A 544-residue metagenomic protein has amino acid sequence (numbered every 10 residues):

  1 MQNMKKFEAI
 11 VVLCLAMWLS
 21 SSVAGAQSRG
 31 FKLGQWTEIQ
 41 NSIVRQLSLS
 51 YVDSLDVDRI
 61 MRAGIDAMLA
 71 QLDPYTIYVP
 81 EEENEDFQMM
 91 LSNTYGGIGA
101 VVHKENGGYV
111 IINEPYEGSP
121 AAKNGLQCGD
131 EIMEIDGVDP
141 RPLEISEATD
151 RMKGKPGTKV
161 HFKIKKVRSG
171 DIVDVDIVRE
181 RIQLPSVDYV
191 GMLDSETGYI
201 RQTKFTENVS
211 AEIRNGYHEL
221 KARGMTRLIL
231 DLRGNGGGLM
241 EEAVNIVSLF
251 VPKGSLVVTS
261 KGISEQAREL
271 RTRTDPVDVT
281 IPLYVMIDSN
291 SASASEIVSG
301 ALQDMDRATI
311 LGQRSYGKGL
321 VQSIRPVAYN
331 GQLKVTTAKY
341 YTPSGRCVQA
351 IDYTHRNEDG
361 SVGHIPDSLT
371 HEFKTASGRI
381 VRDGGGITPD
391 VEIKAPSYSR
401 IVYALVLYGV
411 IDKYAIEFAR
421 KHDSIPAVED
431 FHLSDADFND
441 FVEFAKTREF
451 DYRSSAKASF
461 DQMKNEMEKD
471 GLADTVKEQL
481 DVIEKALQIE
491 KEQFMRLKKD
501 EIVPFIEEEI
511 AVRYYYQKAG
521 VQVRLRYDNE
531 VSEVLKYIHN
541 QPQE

Functional and structural regions predicted by a protein language model:
M1-V11: Bacterial N-terminal signal peptides that target proteins for export
F7, V23-W36, Q40-V57, P80 (+5 more regions): Cleft-lining beta-strand/loop regions that shape enzyme active-site pockets
V11-S21: Bacterial N-terminal signal peptides
L55, R59-L72: An acidic helix/loop motif centered on a single conserved Asp/Glu that marks catalytic or ligand-interacting sites
A63, Y75-E114: PDZ/PDZ-like peptide-tail recognition elements
A294, D306-R307, Q313, G317-R379 (+1 more regions): Polar, glycine-rich mid-to-C-terminal structural blocks that act as macromolecule-binding/assembly scaffolds
C347-V348, D352-T354, E358-E544: Conserved functional hotspot residues or short segments at active or partner-binding sites across diverse domains
